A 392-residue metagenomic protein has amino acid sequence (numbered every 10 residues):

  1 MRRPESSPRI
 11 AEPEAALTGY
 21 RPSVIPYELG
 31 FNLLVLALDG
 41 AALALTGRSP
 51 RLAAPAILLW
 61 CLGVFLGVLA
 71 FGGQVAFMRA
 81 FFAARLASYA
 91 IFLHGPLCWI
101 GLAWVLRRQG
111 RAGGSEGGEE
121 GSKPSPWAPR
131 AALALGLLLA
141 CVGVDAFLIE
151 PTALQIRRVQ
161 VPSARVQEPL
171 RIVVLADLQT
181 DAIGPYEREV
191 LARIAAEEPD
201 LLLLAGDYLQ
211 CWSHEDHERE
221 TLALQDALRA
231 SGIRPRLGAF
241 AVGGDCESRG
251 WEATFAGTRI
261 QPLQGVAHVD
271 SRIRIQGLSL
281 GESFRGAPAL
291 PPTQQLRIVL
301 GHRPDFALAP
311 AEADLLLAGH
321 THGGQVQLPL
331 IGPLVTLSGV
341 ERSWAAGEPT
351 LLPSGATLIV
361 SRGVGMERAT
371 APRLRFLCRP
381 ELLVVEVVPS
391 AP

Functional and structural regions predicted by a protein language model:
M1-P151: Non-catalytic terminal accessory segments
T152-Q155, R165-G257, Q261: Membrane-embedded segments
L154, V159-V173, I260, A267-G277 (+2 more regions): Beta-strand-turn-beta hairpins that frame and shape the catalytic cleft of phosphate-ester-processing enzymes
L175-T180, G206-Y208, G244-C246, V266-A267 (+4 more regions): Active-site metal-binding loops of divalent metal-dependent hydrolases
D200-L201, F240, I260-Q261, I273 (+3 more regions): Short, Asp-centered acidic motifs that coordinate Mg2+ and/or phosphate in catalytic or ligand-binding sites
G250, T254-R259, Q264-L308, A371-R379: Binuclear metal-dependent hydrolase catalytic cores centered on His/Asp/Glu-rich metal-binding motifs
P304-L383: Conserved beta-sheet core of the metallophosphoesterase superfamily
V385-A391: Short beta-strand-to-coil "C-cap" segments at the C-terminal boundary of structured domains/repeats, marking
